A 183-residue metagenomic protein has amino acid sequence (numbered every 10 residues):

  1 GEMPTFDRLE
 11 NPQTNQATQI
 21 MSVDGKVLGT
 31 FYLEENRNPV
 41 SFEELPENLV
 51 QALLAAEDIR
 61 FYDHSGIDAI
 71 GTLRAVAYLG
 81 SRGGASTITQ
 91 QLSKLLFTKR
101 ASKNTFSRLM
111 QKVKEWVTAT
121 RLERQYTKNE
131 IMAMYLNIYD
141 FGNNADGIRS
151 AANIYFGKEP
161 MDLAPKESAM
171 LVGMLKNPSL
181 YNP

Functional and structural regions predicted by a protein language model:
G1-V23: N-terminal hydrophobic targeting segments that direct proteins to the cell envelope
N15-Q16, M21-P183: Peptidoglycan glycan-strand catalytic modules in the bacterial/periplasmic cell-wall system
